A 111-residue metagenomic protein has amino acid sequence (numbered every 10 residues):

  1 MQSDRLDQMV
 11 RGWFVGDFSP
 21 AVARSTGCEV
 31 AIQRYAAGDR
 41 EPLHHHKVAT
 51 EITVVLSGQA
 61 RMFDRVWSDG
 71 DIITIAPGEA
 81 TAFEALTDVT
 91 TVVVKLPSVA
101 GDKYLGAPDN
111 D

Functional and structural regions predicted by a protein language model:
M1-I32, P108-D111: A short, N-terminal "cap"/entry segment at the start of jelly-roll beta-barrel domains of the cupin/DSBH fold
E29-H46, P77: Conserved short histidine dyad/triad with adjacent acidic residue
R34-Y35, H45-R61: Short, conserved beta-strand element in jelly-roll/cupin
H45-H46, V66-W67, A85-T87: Short glycine/proline-enriched turns and hinge-like loops at secondary-structure junctions
I52, T74, T87-G106: A short hydrophobic beta-strand segment most commonly corresponding to one strand of the jelly-roll/cupin
Q59, A80, D88-T90: Structural motif
F63-T81: Short acidic-glycine-tyrosine-enriched beta hairpin
